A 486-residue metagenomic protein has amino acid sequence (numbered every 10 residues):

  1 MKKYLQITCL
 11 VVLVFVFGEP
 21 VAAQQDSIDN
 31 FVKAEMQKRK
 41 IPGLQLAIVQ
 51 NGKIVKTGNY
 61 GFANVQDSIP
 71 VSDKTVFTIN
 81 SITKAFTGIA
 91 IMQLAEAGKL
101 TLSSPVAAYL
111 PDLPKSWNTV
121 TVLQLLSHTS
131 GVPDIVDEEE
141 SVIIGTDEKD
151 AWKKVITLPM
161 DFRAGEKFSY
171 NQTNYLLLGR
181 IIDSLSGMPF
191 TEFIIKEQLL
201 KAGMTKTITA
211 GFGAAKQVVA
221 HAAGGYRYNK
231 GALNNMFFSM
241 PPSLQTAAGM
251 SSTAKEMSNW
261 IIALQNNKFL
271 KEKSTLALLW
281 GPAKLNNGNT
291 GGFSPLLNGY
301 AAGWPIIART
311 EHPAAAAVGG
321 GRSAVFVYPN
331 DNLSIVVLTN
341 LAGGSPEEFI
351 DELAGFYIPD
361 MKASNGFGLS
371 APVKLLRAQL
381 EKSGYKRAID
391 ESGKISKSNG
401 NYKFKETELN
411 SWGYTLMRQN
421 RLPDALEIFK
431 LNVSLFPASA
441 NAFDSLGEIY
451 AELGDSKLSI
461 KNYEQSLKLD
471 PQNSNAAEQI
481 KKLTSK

Functional and structural regions predicted by a protein language model:
K3-P70, A95-L100, S127, D183-S184 (+1 more regions): N-terminal leader/targeting segments and the immediately adjacent pre-domain N-terminus
Q24-G58, S186-K196, L200, N234-S398 (+1 more regions): Catalytic loop of the DD-peptidase/beta-lactamase superfamily, centered on the K-T-G motif and neighboring
L46-I48, G52-K53, T78-T101, P105 (+5 more regions): Alpha-helical scaffold elements that line and support the substrate/ligand-binding pocket of soluble hydrolases
F62-Q172, M188, A214, R227-K230: Active-site-proximal loop and beta-strand segments within enzyme catalytic domains
V136-Q217, M236, P242-S258: Catalytic-site signature segments of enzymes, centered on catalytic residues
